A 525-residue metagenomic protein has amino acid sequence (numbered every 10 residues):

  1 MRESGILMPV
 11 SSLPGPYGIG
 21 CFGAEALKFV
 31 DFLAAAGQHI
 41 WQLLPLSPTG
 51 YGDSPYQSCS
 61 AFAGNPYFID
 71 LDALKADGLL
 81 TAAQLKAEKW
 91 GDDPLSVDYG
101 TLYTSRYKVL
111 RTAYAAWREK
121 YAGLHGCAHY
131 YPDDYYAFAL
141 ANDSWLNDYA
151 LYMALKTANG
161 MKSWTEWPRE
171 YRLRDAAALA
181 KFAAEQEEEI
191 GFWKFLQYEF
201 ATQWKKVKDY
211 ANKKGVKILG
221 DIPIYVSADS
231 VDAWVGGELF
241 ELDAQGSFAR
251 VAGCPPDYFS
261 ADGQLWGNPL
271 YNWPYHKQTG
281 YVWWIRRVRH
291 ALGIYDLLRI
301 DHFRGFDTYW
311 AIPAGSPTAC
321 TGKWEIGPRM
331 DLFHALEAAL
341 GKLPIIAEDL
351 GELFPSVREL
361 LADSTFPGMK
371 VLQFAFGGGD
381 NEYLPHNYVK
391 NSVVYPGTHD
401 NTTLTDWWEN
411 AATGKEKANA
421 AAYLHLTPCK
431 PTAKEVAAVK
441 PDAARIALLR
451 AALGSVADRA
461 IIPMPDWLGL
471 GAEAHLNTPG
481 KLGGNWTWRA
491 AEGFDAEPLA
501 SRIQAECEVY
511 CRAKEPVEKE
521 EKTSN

Functional and structural regions predicted by a protein language model:
M1-S11, L27: N-terminal regions that are enriched for targeting/export leaders and immediately downstream pro/stem segments
P9, D53-Q197, V226-I461, P465-W467 (+2 more regions): Alpha-amylase-like alpha-glycosidases and glucanotransferases acting on alpha-linked glucans and related
A24-D31, T202-Y210, W284-R286, G379 (+1 more regions): Short alpha-helical segments and helix-capping/turn motifs at coil-helix boundaries
A24-T49, I294-Y295: Catalytic domains of carbohydrate-active enzymes, especially glycoside hydrolases
A34, W204-N212, E337, L361-A362: Surface-exposed amphipathic alpha-helices with a cationic face
L44, K217-L219, P223, L297 (+1 more regions): Outer-envelope exported proteins of Gram-negative bacteria
W193, Q197-V226: Conserved, well-ordered alpha-helix/loop/beta-strand core segments that scaffold catalytic motifs
G469-K519: Structured C-terminal cap/extension of enzyme domains
